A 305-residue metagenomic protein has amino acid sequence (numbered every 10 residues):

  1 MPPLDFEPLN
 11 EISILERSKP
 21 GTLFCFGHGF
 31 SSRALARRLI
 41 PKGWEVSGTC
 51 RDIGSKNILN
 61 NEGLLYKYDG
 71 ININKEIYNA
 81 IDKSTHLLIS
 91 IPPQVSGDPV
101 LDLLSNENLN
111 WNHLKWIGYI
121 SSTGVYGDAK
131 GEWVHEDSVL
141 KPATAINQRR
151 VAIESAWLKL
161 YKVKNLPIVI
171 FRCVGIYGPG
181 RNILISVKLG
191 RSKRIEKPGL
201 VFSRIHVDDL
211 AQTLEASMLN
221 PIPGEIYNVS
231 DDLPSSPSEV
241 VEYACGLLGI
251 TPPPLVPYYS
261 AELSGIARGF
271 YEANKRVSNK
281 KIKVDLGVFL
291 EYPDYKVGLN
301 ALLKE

Functional and structural regions predicted by a protein language model:
M1, P293-E305: Amphipathic terminal alpha-helices
S13, T213-L214, N220-A267: Mid/C-terminal beta-alpha module of Rossmann-like enzyme folds, strongest in SDR-family dehydrogenases/epimerases
I73, E242, A261-F289: Conserved C-terminal active-site "lid" loop/helix of NAD(P)H-dependent oxidoreductases that clamps the redox cofactor
I77-Y119: NAD(P)-cofactor binding segment of oxidoreductase domains
L103-A145: Conserved Rossmann-fold NAD(P)-dependent oxidoreductase catalytic core, especially the SDR/UDP-sugar
K141-V169: Active-site Tyr-X1-5-Lys
V151, K164-L166, I176-L189, I195 (+2 more regions): Glycine/proline-rich active-site loop of Rossmann-fold NAD(P)-dependent oxidoreductases
I185-I205, D209, T213: A conserved pocket-lining segment of Rossmann-fold NAD(P)-dependent short-chain dehydrogenase/reductase
